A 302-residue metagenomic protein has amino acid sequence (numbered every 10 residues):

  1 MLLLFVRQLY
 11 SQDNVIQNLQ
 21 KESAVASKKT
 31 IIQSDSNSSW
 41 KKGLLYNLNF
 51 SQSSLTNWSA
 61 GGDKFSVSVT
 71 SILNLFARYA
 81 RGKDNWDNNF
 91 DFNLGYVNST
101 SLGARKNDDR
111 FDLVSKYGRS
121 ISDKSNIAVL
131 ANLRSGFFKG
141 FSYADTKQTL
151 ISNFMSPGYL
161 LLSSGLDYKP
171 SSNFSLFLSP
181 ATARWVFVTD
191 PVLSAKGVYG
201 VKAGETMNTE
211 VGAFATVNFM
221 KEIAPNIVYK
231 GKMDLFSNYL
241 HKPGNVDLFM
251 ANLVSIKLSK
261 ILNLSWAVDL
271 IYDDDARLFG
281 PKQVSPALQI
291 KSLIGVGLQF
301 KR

Functional and structural regions predicted by a protein language model:
Q8-L45: Sec-dependent signal peptide cleavage junction
L44, L48-F50, S71-Y79, L113-R119 (+8 more regions): Residues on the lipid-exposed face of transmembrane beta-strands in outer-membrane beta-barrel proteins
L48-S54, R81-K83, F92-N98, L133-K139 (+4 more regions): Transmembrane beta-strands of outer-membrane beta-barrel pores
W58-D63, N98-G103, T146-S152, Y199-E205 (+2 more regions): Extracellular loop and loop/strand-boundary signature of outer-membrane beta-barrel proteins
D84-W86, K124-I127, N173-L176, N226-Y229 (+1 more regions): Repeated loop/turn-to-beta-strand initiation elements of outer-membrane beta-barrel proteins
R105-G212, Q289: Outer-membrane pore/translocation modules
S179, A183-F249, K257: Outer-membrane beta-barrel transmembrane domain signature
L288-R302: Outer-membrane beta-barrel "beta-signal"
